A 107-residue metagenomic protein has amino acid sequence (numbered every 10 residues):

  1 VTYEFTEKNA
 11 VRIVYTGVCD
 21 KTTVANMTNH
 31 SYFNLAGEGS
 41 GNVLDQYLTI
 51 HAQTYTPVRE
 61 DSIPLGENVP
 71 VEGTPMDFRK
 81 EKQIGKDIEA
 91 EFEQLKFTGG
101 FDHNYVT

Functional and structural regions predicted by a protein language model:
V1-T107: An exposed, glycine/acidic-rich loop-and-rim segment of catalytic or binding clefts
